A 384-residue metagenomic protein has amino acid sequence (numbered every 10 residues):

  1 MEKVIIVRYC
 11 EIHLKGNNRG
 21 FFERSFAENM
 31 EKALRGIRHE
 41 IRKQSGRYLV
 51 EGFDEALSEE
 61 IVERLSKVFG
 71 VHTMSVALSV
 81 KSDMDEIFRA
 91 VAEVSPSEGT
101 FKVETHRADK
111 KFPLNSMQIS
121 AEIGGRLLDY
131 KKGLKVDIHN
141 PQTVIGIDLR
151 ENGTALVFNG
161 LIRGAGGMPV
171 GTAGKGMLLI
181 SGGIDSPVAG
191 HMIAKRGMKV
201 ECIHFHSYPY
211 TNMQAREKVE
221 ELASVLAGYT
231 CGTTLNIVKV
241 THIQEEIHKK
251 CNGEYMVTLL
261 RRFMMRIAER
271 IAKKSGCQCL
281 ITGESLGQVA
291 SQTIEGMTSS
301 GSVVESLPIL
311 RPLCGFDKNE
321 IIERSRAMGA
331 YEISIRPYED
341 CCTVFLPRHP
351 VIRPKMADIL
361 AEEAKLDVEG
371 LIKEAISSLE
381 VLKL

Functional and structural regions predicted by a protein language model:
M1-M177, P187-T233, V351-M356, E380-L384: RNA-binding accessory domains that recognize and position tRNA/RNA substrates
L14, V68-L78, K111-F112, H206-R270 (+2 more regions): ATP-dependent adenylate-handling ligase core
G52-A56, K250-C251, I294-T298, P347-I359: Short glycine/threonine-rich loop-to-helix capping motif typified by GTGT followed within a few residues by an Asp-Pro
E122-L127, L161-A173, Q244-E245, K249-E323 (+2 more regions): Active-site adenylate/phosphate-handling loop in enzymes that bind or generate adenylated species
G183: Conserved G/P- and acidic residue-centered "switch" motifs that form tight phosphate/ATP-binding loops in soluble
I203-F205, V238-T241, T282-G283, P312 (+2 more regions): Generic beta-strand/beta-sheet core signal
E332, R336-L384: The feature marks non-catalytic terminal segments
